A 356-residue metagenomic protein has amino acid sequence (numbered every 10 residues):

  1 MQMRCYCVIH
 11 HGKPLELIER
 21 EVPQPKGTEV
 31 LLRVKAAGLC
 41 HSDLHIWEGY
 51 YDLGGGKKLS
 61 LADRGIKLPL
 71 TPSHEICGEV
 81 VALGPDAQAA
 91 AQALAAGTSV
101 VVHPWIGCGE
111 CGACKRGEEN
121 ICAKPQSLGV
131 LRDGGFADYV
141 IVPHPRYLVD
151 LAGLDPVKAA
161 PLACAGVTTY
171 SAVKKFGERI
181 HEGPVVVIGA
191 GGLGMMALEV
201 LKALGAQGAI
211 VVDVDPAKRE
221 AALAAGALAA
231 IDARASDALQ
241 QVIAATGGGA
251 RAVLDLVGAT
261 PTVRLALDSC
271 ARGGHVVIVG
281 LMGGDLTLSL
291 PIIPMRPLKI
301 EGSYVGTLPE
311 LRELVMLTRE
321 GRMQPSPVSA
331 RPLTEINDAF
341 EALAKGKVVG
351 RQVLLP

Functional and structural regions predicted by a protein language model:
M1, P216, A252, R264-D268 (+1 more regions): C-terminal hydrophobic helical "lid"/dimerization subdomain of Rossmann-like NAD(P)H-dependent oxidoreductases
C7-Q24, H41-A82, E119-L131: N-terminal glycine-rich cofactor-binding segment
P23-A37, D52-E110, A152-L154: Glycine-rich beta-strand-centered segment in the early N-terminal region that forms part of a ligand/cofactor-binding
Y50, V214-D215, M282, G306: Residues in the short beta-alpha loop(s) of Rossmann-like NAD(P)-binding domains
S60-P69, H74, W105-I188: NAD(P)H dinucleotide-binding glycine-rich loop of Rossmann-like/cofactor-binding domains, especially the beta1-alpha1
D138, G153-S236, Q240-Q241: Mid-domain Rossmann-like dinucleotide-binding core that forms the NAD(H)/NADP(H) cofactor-binding site
A206, L228, V257-S326, L355-P356: Glycine-rich phosphate-binding loop and adjacent beta-alpha segment of Rossmann(oid) nucleotide-cofactor-binding
V242-V253: A short acidic, Gly/Pro-enriched loop at the edge of an enzyme's catalytic core that lines a small-molecule cofactor
